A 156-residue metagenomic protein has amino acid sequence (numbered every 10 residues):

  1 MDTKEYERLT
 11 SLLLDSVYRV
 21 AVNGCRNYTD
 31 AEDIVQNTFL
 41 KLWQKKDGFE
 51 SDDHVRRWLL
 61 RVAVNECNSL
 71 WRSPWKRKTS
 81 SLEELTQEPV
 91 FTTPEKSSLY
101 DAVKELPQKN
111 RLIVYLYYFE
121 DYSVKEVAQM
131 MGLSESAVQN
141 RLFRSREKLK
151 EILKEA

Functional and structural regions predicted by a protein language model:
M1-R19, E32: A short, charge-rich alpha-helical start-of-domain segment used by transcription regulators
L14, Y18, F39, P107 (+2 more regions): C-terminal flanking helix
V17, A21, A31-L42, V62 (+3 more regions): Short, small-hydrophobic-rich alpha-helical interface motif
N37-H54, S73-W75: Sigma70-family region 2
E50, R61-S80, R144: Arg/Lys-rich amphipathic alpha helix in sigma70-family domain 2
V64, N68, M131-E155: DNA-recognition helix of helix-turn-helix
S69, K76-V103, S123: Internal acidic/polar
I113-Y117: A short pre-motif secondary-structure segment
